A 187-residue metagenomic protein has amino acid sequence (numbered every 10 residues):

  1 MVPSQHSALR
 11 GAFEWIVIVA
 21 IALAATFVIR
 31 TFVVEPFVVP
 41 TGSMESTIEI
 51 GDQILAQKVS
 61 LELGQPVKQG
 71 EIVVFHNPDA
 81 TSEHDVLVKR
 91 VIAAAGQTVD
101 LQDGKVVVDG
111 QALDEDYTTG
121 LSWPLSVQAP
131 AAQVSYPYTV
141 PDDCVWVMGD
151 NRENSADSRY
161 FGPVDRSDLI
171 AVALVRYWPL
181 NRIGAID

Functional and structural regions predicted by a protein language model:
M1-A12, V28, F32-V38, S46-D187: Soluble "head" domains of membrane/secretory-pathway proteins
